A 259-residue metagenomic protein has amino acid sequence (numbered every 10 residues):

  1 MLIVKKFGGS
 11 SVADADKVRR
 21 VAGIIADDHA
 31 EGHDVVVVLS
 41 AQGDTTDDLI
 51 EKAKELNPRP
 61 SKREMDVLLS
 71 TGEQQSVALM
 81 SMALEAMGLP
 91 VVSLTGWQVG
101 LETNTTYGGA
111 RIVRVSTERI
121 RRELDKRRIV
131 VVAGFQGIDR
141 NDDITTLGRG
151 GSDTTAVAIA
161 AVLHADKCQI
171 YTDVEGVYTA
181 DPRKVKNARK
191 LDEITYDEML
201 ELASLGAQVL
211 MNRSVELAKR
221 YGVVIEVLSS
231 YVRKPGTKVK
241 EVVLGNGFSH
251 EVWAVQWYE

Functional and structural regions predicted by a protein language model:
M1-E216: Nucleotide/pyrophosphate-binding catalytic subdomain
S40-T46, V227, Y231-L244: Terminal amphipathic helices with adjacent charged low-complexity linkers/tails
S93, M199, I225-V227, V239: Generic structural hydrophobic/aromatic packing signal, biased to beta-strands
L163, R220-G222, W257-Y258: Short gly/pro-enriched beta-turn/loop segments at secondary-structure junctions
A207-R213, L217-P235: Conserved glycine-bearing catalytic or ligand-binding loops at nucleotide- and phosphate-handling centers of large
K238-E259: A conserved regulatory-domain signal marking ACT and ACT-like small-molecule sensing domains and adjacent regulatory
